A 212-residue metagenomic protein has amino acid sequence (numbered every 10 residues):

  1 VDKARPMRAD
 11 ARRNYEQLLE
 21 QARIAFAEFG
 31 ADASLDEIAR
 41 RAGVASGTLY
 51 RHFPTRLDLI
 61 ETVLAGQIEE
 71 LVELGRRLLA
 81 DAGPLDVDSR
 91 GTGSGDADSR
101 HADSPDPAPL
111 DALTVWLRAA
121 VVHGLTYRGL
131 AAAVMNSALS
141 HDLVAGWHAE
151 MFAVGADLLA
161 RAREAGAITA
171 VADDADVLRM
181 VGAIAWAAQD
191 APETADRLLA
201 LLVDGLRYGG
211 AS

Functional and structural regions predicted by a protein language model:
V1-R13, L85, G91-G93, L139 (+1 more regions): N-terminal intrinsically disordered/low-complexity leader segments
V1-R41, D58-E61: Basic, helix-initiating cap at the start of DNA-binding domains
A11, L64, I68, V144-F152: Amphipathic, non-transmembrane alpha-helical scaffold segments
G30-A31, R51, T169: Helix-turn-helix/winged-helix DNA-binding modules
G43-F53: Short hydrophobic/aromatic patch on the recognition helix
F53, I60-Q67: Alpha-helical DNA-contacting segments of helix-turn-helix folds
T62, E73-T92, D96-T126, L139-L143: Hydrophobic alpha-helical connector segments
L110-S212: An extended, acidic
